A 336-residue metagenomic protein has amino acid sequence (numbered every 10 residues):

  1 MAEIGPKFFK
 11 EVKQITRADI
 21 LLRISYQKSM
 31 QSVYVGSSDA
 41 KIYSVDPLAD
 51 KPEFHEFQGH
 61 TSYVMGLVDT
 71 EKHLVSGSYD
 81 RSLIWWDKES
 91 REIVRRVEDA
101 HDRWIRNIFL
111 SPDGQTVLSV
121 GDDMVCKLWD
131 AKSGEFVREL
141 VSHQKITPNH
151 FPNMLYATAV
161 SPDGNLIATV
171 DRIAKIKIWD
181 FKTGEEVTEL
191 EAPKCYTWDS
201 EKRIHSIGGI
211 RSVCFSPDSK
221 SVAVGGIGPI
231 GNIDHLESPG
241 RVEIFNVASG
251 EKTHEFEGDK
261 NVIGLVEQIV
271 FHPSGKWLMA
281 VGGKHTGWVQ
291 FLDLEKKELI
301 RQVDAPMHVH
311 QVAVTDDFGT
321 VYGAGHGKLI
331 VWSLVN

Functional and structural regions predicted by a protein language model:
M1-N336: WD40-repeat beta-propeller superdomains and closely related acidic/aromatic-rich repeat-like regions
